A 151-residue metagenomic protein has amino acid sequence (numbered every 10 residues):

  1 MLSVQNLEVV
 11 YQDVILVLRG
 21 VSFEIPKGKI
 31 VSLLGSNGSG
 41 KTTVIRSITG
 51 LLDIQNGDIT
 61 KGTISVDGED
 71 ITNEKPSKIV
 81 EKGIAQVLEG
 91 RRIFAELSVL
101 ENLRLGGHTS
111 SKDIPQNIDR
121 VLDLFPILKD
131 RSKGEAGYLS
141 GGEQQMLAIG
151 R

Functional and structural regions predicted by a protein language model:
L2-V4, L18: Conserved structural motif at the start of ABC-family nucleotide-binding domains
Q12-D13, V31, L52-Q55, L97-Q116 (+1 more regions): ABC-type ATPase nucleotide-binding domains, specifically the catalytic core motifs of the NBD
V31-S32, Q86: Short beta-strand immediately N-terminal to the Walker A/P-loop
L34-S36: The feature captures the beta-strand-to-loop junction immediately N-terminal to the Walker
T49: Helix-to-loop junction immediately C-terminal to a conserved catalytic motif
I59-E69, Q116: Conserved ABC transporter NBD signature motif
E135-L139, E143: Conserved ABC ATPase signature
